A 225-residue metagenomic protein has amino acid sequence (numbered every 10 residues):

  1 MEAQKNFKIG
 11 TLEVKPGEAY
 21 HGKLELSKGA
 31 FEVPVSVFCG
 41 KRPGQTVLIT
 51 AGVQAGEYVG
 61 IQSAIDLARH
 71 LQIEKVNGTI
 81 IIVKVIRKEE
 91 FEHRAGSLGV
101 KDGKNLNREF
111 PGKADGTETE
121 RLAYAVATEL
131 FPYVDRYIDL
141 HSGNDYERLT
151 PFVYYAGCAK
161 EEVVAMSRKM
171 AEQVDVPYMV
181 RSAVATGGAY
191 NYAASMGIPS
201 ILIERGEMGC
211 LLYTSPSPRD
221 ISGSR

Functional and structural regions predicted by a protein language model:
M1-A30: Short glycine- and acidic-rich boundary segments immediately preceding or forming the N-terminal edge of structured
V35-P43: Short beta-strand-to-loop junctions in surface cap/lid or active-site-entrance loops
G44, Y58-E207: Active-site/substrate-binding loop(s) of hydrolase catalytic cores
A51: The conserved beta1-alpha1 loop
Q54: Conserved phosphate/anionic-ligand binding catalytic regions in large, soluble enzymes, centered on
Y213-R225: Single conserved hydrophobic/aromatic residue that forms the stacking wall/gate of nucleotide- or nucleobase-binding
